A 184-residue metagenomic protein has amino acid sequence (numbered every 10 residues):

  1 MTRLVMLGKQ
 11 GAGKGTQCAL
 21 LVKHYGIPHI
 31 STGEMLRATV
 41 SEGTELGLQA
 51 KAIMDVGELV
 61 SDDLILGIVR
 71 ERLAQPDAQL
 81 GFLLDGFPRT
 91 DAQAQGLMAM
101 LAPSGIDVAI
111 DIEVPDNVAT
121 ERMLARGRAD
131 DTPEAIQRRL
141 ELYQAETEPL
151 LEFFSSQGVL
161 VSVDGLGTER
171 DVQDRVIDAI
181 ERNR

Functional and structural regions predicted by a protein language model:
M1-R184: Glycine-rich phosphate-binding loop of ATP-dependent small-molecule kinases
